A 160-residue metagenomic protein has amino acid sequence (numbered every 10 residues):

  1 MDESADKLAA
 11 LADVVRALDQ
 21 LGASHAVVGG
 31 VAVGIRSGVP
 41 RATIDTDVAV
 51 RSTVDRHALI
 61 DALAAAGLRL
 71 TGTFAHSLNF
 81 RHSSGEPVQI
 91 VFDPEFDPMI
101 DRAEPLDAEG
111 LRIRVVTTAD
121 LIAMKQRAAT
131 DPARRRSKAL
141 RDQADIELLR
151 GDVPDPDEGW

Functional and structural regions predicted by a protein language model:
M1-W160: Compositionally biased terminal segments of proteins
